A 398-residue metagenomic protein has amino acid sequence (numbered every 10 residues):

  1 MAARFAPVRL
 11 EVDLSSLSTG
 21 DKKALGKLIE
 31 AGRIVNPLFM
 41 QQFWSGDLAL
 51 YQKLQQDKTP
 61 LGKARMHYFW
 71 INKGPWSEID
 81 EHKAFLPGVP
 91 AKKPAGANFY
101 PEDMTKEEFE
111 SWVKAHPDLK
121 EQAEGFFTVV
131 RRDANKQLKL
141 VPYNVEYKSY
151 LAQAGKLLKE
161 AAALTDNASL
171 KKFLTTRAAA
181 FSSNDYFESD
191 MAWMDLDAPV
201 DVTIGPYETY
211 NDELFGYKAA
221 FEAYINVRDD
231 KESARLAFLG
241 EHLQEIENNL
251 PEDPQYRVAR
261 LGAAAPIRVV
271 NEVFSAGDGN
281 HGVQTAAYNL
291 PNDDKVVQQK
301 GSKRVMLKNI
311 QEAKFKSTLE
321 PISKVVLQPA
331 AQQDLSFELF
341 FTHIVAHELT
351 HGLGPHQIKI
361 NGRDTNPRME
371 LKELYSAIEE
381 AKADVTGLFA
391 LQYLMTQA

Functional and structural regions predicted by a protein language model:
M1-L10, S15-K27, A31, D118-Q397: Fold-level signature of zinc-dependent metallopeptidase catalytic domains
M1-W76, E81: N-terminal mature-domain "stem" immediately C-terminal to a signal peptide or N-terminal signal-anchor/transmembrane
S45-A163, L170-T175, M191: Mature extracellular/secreted ectodomains of secretory-pathway proteins
